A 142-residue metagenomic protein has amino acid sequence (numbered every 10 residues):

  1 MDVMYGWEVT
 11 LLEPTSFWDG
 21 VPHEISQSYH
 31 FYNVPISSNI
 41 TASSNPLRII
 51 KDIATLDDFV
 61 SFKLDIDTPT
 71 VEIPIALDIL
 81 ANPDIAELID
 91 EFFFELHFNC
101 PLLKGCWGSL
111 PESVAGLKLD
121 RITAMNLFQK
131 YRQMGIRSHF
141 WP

Functional and structural regions predicted by a protein language model:
M1-D52, D58, F98-C100: SAM cofactor-binding core of SAM-dependent methyltransferases, primarily the Rossmann-like beta-alpha-beta module
M1-V3, Q27, D58-V60, L88-D90 (+1 more regions): Core residues of folded domains in eukaryotic genome-function proteins
W7, F62-L64, F94: Active-site flanking residues adjacent to catalytic metal/cofactor-binding acidic residues
N39-A42, I66-E72: Acidic-and-aromatic substrate-binding clefts and catalytic sites of carbohydrate-active enzymes
L47, L56-V60, G108, E112: Generic alpha-helix detector with strongest preference for long hydrophobic helices that associate with membranes
R48-I53, D78-N82: A generic secondary-structure signal
T55-T70: Internal, well-ordered interaction modules that form the hydrophobic cores of assembly/scaffold domains in eukaryotic
T68-P142: Conserved acidic-Pro-Pro-aromatic motif
